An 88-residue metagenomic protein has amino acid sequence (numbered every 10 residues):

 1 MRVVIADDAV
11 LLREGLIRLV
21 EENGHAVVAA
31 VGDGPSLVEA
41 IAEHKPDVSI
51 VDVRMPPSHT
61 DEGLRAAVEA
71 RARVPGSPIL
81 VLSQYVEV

Functional and structural regions predicted by a protein language model:
M1-R2: Non-catalytic signal-transmission and effector/linker regions of two-component phosphorelay proteins
A6-D7, V31, S49: Conserved sequence signature across two-component system core domains
V10-A29: Two-component/phosphorelay signaling modules centered on CheY-like receiver
H25-D33, A40, T60: Short hydrophobic/Thr-rich beta-strand motif most characteristic of the beta2 strand and flanking loop of CheY-like
E39, T60-G76: Short amphipathic alpha-helix used as the core "switch/output" element in two-component signaling
H44-M55: Active-site beta3 strand of CheY-like receiver
Y85-V86: Short, conserved "switch-loop" micro-motifs in signal-transduction and mechanochemical regulators
